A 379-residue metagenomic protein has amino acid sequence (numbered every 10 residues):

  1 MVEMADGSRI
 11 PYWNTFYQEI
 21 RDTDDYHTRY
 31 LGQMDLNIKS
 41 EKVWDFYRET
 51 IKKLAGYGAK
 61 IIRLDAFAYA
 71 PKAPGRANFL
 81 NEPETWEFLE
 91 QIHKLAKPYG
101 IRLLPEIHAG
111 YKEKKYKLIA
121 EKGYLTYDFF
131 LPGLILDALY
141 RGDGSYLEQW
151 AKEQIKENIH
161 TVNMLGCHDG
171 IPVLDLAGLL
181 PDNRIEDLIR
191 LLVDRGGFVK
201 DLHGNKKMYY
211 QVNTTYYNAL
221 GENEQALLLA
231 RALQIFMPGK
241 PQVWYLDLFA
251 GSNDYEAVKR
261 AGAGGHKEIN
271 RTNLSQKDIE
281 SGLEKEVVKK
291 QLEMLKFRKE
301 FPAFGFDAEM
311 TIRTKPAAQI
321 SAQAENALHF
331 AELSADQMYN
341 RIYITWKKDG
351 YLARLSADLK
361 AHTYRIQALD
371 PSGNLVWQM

Functional and structural regions predicted by a protein language model:
M1-Q378: Active-site and adjacent substrate-binding regions of carbohydrate-active enzymes
